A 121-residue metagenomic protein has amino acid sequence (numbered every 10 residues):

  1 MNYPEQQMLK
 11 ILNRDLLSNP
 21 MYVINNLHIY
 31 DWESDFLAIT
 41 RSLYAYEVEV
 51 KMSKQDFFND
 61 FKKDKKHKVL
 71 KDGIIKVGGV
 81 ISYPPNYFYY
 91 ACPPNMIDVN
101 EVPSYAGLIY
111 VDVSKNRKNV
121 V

Functional and structural regions predicted by a protein language model:
M1-D31, I39-T40: Acidic-basic catalytic patches of nuclease active cores, encompassing PD-(D/E)XK and other metal-cofactor nuclease
N2-Q6, K10-R14, P94, N100-V121: Non-catalytic C-terminal interaction segments of nucleic acid-processing enzymes
L12, N26-L27, F36-A38, K76-I81 (+1 more regions): Short, flexible, glycine/charge-rich loop motifs used to bind or transfer phosphoryl groups or to couple energy/partner
L27, K51, C92, D112-S114: Residues at the C-termini of beta-strands that transition into short coil/loop
Y30-E33, N116: Short acidic/glycine-enriched loop/turn segments that link adjacent beta-strands
S34-E47, K51-S53: Active-site beta-strand-loop-beta-strand hairpin of nuclease catalytic cores that positions key catalytic residues
K51-G107: Catalytic cores of nucleic-acid endonucleases
